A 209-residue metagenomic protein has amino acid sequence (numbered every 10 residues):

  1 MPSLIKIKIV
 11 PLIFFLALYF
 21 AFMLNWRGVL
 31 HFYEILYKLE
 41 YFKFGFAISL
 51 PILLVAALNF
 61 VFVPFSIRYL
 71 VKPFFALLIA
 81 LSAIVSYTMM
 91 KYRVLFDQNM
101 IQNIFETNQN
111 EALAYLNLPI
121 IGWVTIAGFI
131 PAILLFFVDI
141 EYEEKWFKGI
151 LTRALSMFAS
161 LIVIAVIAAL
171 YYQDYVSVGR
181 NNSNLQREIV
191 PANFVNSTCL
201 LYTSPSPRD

Functional and structural regions predicted by a protein language model:
P2-E188: Transmembrane and membrane-interface helices of multi-pass, inner-membrane envelope-modifying transferases
Q186, V195-N196, S204: Membrane-interface amphipathic segments in extracytoplasmic regions
Y202-D209: Conserved small/polar residues in nucleotide/adenosyl-binding loops
